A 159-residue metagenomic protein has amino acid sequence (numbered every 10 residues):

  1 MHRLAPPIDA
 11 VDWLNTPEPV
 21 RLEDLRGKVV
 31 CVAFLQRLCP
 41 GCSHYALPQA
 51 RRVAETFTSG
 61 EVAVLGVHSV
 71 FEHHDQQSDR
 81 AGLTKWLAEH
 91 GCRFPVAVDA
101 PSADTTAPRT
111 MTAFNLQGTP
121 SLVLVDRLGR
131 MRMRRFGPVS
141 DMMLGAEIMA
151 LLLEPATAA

Functional and structural regions predicted by a protein language model:
M1-E23, F94: N-terminal "domain-start" segment that seeds a small globular fold
V20-A46, A50, V64: Short active-site neighborhood of thiol/selenol oxidoreductases, capturing the structured segment around
R26-K28, S59, L116: Active-site acidic short loop of glycosyltransferases
A33, A63-G66, P95-V98: Structural recognition of the beta-strand scaffold that forms the well-ordered cores of secreted hydrolase catalytic
R37-L38, H68-F71, L128: Residue-level signal for short, function-critical loop segments
H44-H90, P101-A107: Structural microenvironment flanking redox-active thiols in thiol-disulfide oxidoreductases
H90-C92, D99-E147: Thiol/disulfide oxidoreductase modules built on the thioredoxin-like
E147-A159: Short, solvent-exposed cationic patches
